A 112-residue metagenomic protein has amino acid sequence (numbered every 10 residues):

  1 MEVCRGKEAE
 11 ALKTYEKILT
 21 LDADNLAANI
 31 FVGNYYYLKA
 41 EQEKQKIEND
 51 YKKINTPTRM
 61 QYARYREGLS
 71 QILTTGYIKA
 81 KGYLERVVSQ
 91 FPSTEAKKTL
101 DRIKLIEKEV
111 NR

Functional and structural regions predicted by a protein language model:
E2-G6, G33, L38-E48, K108-R112: Short coil/turn linking the two alpha-helices of tandem helical-hairpin repeats
G6-K13, T75, G82: Primarily a tetratricopeptide repeat
E16-T20, G82, V88-S89: Conserved structural position within tetratricopeptide repeats
N25, S93-E95: Residue-level recognition of tetratricopeptide repeat
F31, T99-R102: Canonical tetratricopeptide repeat
L38-Y83: Short coil/linker segments at helix-helix boundaries
